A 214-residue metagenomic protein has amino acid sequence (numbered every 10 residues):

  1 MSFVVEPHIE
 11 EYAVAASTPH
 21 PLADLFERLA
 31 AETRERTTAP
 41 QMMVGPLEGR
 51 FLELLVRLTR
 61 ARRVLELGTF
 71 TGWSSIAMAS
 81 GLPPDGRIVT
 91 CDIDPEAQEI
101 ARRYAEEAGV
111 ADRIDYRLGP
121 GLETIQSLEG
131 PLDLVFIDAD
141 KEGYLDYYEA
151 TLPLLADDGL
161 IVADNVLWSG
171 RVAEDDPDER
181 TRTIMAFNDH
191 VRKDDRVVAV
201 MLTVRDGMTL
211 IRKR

Functional and structural regions predicted by a protein language model:
M1-L134, K141-V162, V166-R214: A short alpha-helical cap/connector motif
